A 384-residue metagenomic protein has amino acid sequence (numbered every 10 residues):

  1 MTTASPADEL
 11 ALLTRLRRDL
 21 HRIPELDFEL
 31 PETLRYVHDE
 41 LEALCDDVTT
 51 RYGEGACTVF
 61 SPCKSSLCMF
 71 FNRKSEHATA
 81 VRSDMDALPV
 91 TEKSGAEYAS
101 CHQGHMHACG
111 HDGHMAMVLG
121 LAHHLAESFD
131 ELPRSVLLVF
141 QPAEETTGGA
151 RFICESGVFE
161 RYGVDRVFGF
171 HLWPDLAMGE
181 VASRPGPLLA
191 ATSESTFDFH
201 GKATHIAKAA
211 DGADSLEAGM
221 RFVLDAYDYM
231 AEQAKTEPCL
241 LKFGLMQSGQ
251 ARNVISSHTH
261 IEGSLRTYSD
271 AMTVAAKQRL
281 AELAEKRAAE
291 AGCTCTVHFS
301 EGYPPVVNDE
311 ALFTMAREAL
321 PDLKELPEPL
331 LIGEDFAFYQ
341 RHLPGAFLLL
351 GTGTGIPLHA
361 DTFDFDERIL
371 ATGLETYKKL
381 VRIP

Functional and structural regions predicted by a protein language model:
T2-H107, D112, A116-L119, H123-R134: Acidic/His- and Gly-rich active-site-bordering loop/insert found across diverse amide/peptide-bond hydrolases
E9-L16, E29-E40, H77, H105 (+15 more regions): General structural feature for long, well-ordered alpha-helical segments within catalytic domains of soluble enzymes
L20, V81, H111, L138 (+7 more regions): Divalent metal-coordination and catalytic microenvironments
D39, H123, E127, E155 (+2 more regions): Short, well-ordered alpha-helices that flank and scaffold nucleotide-derived cofactor binding pockets
L67-C68, L88-V90, G95-M106, D112-G113 (+3 more regions): Histidine/acidic-residue-rich, glycine-tolerant segments that coordinate divalent metal ions
A80-R82, S195, F347-T352: Non-cysteine beta-strand/loop elements that form the S-adenosyl-L-methionine
M220-P384: Metal-dependent amide/peptide-bond hydrolase catalytic core, centered on the "pita-bread" metallohydrolase fold
